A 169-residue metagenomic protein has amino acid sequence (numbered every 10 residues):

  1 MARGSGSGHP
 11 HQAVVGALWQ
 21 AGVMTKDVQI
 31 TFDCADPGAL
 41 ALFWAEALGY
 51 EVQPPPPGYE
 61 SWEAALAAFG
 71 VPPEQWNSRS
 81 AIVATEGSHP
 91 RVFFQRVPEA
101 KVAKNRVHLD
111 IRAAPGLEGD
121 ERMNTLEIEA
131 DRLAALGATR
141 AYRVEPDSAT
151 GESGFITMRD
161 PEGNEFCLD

Functional and structural regions predicted by a protein language model:
P10-V23: Short, Lys/Arg-enriched N-terminal segments with co-localized hydrophobic residues within the first ~10-30 amino acids
W19, T25-F32, L48, P54-P57 (+6 more regions): Vicinal oxygen chelate
A35-E46: Hydrophobic ligand-binding cavity/cleft-lining segments
A39-L40, L117-L126: Short, conserved charged micro-motifs
W62-E63: Short cysteine/histidine-rich metal-coordination sites, predominantly Zn2+-binding motifs
